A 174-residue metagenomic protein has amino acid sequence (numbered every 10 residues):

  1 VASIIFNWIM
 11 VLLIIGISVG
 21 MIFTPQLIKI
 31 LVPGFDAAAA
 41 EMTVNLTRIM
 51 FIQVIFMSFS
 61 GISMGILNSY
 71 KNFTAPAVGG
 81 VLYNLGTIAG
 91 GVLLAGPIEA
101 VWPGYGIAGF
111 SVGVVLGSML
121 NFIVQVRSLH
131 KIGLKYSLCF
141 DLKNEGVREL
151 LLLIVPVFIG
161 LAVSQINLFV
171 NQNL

Functional and structural regions predicted by a protein language model:
V1-L174: Membrane-embedded alpha-helical bundles of multi-pass transporters/translocases, especially carrier/permease families
